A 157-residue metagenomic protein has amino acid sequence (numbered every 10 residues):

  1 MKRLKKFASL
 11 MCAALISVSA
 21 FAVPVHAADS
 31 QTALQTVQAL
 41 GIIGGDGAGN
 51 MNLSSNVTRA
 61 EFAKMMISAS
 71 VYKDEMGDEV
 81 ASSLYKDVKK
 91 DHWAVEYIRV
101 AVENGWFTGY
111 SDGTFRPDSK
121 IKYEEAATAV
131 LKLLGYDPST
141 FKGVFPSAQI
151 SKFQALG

Functional and structural regions predicted by a protein language model:
K2-A33, Q38-A63, I67-V95, E103-G157: Feature responds to low-complexity, polar/acidic, surface-exposed segments characteristic of secreted/exported proteins
